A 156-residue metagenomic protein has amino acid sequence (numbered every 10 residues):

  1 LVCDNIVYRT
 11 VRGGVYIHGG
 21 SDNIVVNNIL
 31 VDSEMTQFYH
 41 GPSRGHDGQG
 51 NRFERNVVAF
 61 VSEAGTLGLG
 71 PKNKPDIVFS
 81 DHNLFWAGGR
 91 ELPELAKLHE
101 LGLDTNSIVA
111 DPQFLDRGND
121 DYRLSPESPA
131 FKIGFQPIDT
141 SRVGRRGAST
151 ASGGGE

Functional and structural regions predicted by a protein language model:
L1-G13, S21-E34, Q49-F60, I77-A87 (+1 more regions): Right-handed parallel beta-helix
N5, G13, I17, Q37 (+1 more regions): Repeat-unit-sized solenoid/scaffold elements
T10, N23-V26, L92, D121 (+1 more regions): Flexible loop/turn segments at secondary-structure boundaries
V11-G19, E34-G41, S62-L69, G89-K97 (+1 more regions): Short glycine/acidic-rich loop motifs that flank beta-strands on beta-rich extracellular proteins
G19, H46, N73-K74: Acidic-and-aromatic substrate-binding clefts and catalytic sites of carbohydrate-active enzymes
N27-A59, F135-A151: A signal for specific C-terminal beta-sheet/loop modules enriched in small/flexible residues with GP/PG/PP motifs
G70-D111, D120, E127-P129: Leucine-rich solenoid repeat scaffolds
G102-E156: C-terminal accessory segments
